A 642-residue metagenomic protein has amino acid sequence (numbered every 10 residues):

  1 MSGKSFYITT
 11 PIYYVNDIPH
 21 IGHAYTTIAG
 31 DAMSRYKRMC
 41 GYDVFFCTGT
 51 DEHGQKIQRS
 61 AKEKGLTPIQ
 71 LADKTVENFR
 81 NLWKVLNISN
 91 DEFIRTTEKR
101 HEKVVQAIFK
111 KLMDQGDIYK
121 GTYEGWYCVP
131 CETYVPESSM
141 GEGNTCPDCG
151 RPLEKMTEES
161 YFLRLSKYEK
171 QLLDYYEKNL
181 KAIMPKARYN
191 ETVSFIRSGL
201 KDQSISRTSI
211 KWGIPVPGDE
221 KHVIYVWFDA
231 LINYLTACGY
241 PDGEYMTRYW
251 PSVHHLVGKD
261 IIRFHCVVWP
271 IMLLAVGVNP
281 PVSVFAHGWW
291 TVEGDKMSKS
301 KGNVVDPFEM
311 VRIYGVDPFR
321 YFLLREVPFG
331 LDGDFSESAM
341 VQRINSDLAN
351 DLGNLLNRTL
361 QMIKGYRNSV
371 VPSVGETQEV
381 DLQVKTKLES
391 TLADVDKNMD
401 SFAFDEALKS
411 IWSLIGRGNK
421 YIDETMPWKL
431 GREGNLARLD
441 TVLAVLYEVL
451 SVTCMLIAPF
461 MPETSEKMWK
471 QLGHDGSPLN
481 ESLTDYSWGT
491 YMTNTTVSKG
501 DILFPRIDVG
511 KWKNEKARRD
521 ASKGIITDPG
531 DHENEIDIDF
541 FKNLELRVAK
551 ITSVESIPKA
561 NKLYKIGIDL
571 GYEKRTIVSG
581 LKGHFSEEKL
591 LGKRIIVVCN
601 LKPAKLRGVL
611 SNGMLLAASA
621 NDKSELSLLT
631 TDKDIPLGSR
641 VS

Functional and structural regions predicted by a protein language model:
M1-T48, R100-V104, C149, K155-G365 (+3 more regions): Structured secondary-structure scaffolds
S2-T75, E92-F109, D114, C131 (+5 more regions): N-terminal catalytic cores of NTP/NDP-binding nucleotidyl/phosphoryl-transfer enzymes
T75-S89: A glycine-rich helix N-cap at a beta->alpha junction
Q115-E169, L173: Cys/His-rich short segments
K120, W126, L331, A339-E376 (+3 more regions): Helix-rich, typically C-terminal accessory recognition domains appended to large enzymatic cores
S283-A286, W469-K470, K565: Beta-strand segments within the central parallel beta-sheet cores of soluble alpha/beta enzyme folds
M468-F540: Intrinsic disorder at enzyme termini
K523-S642: Phosphate-backbone binding interfaces of nucleic-acid-interacting proteins
